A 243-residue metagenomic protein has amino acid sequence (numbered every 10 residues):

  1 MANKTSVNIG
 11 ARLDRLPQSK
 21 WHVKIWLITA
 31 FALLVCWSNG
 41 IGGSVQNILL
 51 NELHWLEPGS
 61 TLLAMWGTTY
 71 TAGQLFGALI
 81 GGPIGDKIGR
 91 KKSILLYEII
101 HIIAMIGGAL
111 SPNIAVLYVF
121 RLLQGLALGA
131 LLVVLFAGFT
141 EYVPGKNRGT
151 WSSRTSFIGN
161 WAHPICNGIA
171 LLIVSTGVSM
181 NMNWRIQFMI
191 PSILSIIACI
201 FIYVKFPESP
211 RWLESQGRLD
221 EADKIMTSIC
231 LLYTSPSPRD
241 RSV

Functional and structural regions predicted by a protein language model:
M1-S38: Cytosolic juxtamembrane N-terminal segment immediately preceding the first transmembrane helix of multi-pass
Q46-L75: Extracellular/periplasmic helix-loop-helix junction of adjacent transmembrane segments in MFS-like secondary
G89, L110-A115: Helix-breaking motifs and short loop linkers at transmembrane-helix boundaries and internal kinks in secondary membrane
I94-M105: Structural signature of the two symmetry-related core transmembrane helices
V116-F120: Short hydrophobic/alpha-helical segments at membrane-entry points of transmembrane helices in Major Facilitator
Q124-L135: Core transmembrane helices of Major Facilitator Superfamily
S152-V174, L194-S195: Glycine-rich segments within core transmembrane alpha-helices of 12-TM secondary carriers
Y233-D240: Conserved small/polar residues in nucleotide/adenosyl-binding loops
